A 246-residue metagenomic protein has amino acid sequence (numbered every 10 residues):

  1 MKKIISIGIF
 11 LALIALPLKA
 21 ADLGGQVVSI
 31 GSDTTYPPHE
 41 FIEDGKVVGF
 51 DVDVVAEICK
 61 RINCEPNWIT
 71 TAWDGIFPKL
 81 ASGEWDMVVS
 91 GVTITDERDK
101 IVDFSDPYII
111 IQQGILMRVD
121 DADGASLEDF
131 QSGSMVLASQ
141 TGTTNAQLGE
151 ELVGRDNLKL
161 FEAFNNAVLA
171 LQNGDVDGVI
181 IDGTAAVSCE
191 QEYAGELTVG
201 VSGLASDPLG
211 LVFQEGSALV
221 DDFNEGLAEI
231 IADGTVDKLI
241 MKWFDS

Functional and structural regions predicted by a protein language model:
D22-V92, K100, D233: Extracytoplasmic small-molecule ligand-binding "clamshell" domains of the periplasmic binding protein/Venus flytrap
T34, I110-G114, G183, V187-A228 (+1 more regions): Periplasmic-binding protein-like
V52, N67-P78, D123-A125, T141 (+2 more regions): Short helix-initiation/N-cap motifs at beta->coil->alpha
A56-T70, G133-S134, E150-E162, D175 (+1 more regions): A local structural motif
I58, L80-A81, F130, L171-Q172 (+2 more regions): Hydrophobic residues within well-ordered alpha-helices
E65, T144-F161, T198-G200, E225-S246: Ligand-binding clefts/hinges and TM-proximal coupling segments of bilobed small-molecule sensing domains
G75-P78, S90-I101, E150-E151, Q172-A205: A ligand-binding cleft/hinge motif common to bilobed small-molecule-binding domains
M117-V136: Flexible hinge/capping segments at coil-to-helix
